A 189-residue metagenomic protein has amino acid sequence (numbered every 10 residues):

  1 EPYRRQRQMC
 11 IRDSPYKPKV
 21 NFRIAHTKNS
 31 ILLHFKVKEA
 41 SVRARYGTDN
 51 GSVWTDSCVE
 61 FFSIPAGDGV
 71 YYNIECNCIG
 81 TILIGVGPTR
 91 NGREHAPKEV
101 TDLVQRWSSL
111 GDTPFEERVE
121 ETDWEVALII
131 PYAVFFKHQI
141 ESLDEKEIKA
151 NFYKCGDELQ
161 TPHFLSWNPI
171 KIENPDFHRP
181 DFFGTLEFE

Functional and structural regions predicted by a protein language model:
E1-I11: Single conserved hydrophobic/aromatic residue that forms the stacking wall/gate of nucleotide- or nucleobase-binding
Q8, K36-S41, P131-A133: Generic short beta-strand segments
R12, V20-R23, R106-R118, N174: Beta-strand-rich interaction surfaces with strong enrichment in secreted/lumenal proteins
S14-R90: Surface-exposed, glycine/proline- and aromatic-rich loop segments on solvent-exposed faces across compartments
N50-V59, S63-E75, H138-E189: Acidic/polar low-complexity flexible segments
N73-V119: An exposed acidic His-Trp-rich patch
G111-P114, F135, I148: Surface-exposed molecular-recognition determinants
R118-Q139: Localized edge beta-strand/strand-to-loop motifs within extracellular or lumenal beta-rich domains
